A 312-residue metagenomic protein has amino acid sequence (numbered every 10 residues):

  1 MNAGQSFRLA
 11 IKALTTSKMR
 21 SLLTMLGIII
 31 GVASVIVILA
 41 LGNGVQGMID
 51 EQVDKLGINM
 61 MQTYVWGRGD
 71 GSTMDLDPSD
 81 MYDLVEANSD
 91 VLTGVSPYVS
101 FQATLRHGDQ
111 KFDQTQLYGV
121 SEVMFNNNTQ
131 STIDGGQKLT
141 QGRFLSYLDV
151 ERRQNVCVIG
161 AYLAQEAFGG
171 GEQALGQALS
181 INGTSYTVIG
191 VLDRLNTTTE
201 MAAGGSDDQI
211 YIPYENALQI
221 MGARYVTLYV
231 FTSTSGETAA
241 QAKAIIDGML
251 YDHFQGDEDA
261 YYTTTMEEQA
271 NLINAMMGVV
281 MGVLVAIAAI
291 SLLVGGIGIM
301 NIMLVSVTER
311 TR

Functional and structural regions predicted by a protein language model:
M1-I30: N-terminal Sec/SRP start-transfer signal
R8-K12, A288, I297-R312: Intracellular coupling helices
S17, V45, T63, L84 (+10 more regions): Generic structural signal for small/hydrophobic residues in well-ordered secondary structure, especially within
M19-G47: Short, strongly hydrophobic transmembrane alpha-helices
L22-V32, A174, G278-N301: Internal alpha-helical transmembrane segments of multipass membrane proteins, especially hydrophobic lipid-embedded
G42-Q116, V123, Y147-L148, E166 (+5 more regions): Hydrophobic, regular-secondary-structure patches
M74-D77, E86-V91, G170-E172, S180-T187 (+1 more regions): Mechanotransmission and gating elements of multispan inner-membrane complexes involved in transport and envelope
Y98-V99, Q110-I220, R224, Q241: Hydrophobic secondary-structure segments that place a key small or acidic residue at a functional site
